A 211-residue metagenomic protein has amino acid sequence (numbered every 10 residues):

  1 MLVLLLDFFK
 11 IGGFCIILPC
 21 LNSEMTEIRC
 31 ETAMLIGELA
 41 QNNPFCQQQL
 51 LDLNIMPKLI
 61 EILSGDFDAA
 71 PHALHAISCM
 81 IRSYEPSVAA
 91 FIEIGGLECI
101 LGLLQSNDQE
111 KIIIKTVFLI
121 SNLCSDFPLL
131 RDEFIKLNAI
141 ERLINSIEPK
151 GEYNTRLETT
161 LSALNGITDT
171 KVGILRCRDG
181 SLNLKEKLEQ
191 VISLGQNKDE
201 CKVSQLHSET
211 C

Functional and structural regions predicted by a protein language model:
M1, M25-Q41, D52, S64-R82 (+4 more regions): Alpha-helical solenoid repeats of the armadillo/HEAT superfamily in eukaryotic scaffolding/adaptor proteins
M1-N22, E27-E31: WD40 beta-propeller repeat fold
L6, Q48, P86-A89, L129-D132: Recurring C-terminal helix/loop segment of individual leucine-rich repeat
F14-L18, M56-I60, L97, I140 (+2 more regions): Amphipathic alpha-helical scaffolding segments comprising HEAT/armadillo-like alpha-solenoid repeats
N43-Q47: Leucine-rich repeat
S87, I94, I100-L101, K111-I112: Glycine- and acidic-residue-rich phosphate-binding/metal-coordinating active-site segment common to enzymes that handle
